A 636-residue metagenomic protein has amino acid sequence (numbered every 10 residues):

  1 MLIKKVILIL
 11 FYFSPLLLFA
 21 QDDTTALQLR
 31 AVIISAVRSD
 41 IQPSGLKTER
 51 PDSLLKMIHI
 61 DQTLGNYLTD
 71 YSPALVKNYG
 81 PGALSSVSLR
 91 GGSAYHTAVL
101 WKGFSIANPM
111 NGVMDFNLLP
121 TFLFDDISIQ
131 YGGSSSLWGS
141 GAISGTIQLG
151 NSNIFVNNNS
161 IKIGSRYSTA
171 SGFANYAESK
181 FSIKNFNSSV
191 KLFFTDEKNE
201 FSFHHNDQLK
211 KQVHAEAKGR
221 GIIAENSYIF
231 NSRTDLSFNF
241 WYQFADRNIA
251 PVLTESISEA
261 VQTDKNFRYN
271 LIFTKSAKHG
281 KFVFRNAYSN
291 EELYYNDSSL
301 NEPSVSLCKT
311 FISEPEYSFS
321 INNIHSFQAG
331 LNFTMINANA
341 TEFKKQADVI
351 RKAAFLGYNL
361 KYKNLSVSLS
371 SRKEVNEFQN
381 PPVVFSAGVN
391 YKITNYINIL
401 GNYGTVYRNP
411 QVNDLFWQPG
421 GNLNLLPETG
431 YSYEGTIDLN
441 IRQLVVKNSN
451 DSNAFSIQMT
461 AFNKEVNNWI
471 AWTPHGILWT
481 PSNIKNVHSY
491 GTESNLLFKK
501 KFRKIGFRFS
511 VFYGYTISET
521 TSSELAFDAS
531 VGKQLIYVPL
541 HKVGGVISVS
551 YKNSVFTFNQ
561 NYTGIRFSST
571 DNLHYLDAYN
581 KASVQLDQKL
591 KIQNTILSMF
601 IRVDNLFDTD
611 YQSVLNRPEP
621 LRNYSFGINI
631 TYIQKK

Functional and structural regions predicted by a protein language model:
R30-I60, S86: N-terminal periplasmic "start-of-domain" segments of outer-membrane beta-barrel proteins
A31, L64-Y67, S85-S88, L100 (+3 more regions): N-terminal periplasmic accessory domains that precede and gate Gram-negative outer-membrane beta-barrel machines
G65-S105: Extracytoplasmic beta-strand/coil segments of soluble accessory domains associated with Gram-negative outer-membrane
V76, F104-G132: Short acidic/polar hinge/loop motifs at secondary-structure boundaries that mediate gating or recognition
F186, E197, K281-Y295, L400 (+2 more regions): Membrane-embedded beta-barrel scaffold of Gram-negative outer-membrane proteins
E197-H204, L209-G221, S227-T310: Flexible loop and strand-edge segments within Gram-negative outer membrane beta-barrel domains
N323, K363, A461-E465, N483-F567: Gram-negative outer-membrane beta-barrel transporters
Y562-S568, L586-K636: C-terminal beta-signal and adjacent terminal beta-strands/loops of Gram-negative outer-membrane beta-barrel proteins
